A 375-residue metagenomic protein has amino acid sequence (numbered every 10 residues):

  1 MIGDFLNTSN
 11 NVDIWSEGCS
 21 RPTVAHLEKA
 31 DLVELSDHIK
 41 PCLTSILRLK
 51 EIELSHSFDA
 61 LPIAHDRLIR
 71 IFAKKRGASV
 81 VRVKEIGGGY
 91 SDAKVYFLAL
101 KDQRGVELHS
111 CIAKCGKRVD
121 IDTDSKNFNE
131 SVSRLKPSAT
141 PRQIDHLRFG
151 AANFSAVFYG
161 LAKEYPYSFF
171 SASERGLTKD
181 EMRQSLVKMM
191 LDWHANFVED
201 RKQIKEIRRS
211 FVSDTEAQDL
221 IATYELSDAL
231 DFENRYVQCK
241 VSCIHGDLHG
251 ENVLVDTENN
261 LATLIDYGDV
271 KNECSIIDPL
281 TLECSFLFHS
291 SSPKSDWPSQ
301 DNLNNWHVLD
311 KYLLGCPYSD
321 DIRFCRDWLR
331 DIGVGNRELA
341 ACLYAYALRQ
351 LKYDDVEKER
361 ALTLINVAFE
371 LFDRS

Functional and structural regions predicted by a protein language model:
I2-S45: Output/docking surface of receiver
N10, V95-L98, L230-I277: Active-site acidic catalytic loop and adjacent metal/ATP-binding pocket of ATP-dependent phosphoryl transfer enzymes
P62-D66, R70-E107, H245-G246: ATP-binding glycine-rich phosphate-binding loop
D92-S133: ATP-binding glycine-rich loop module of kinase domains
N129-A139, A162-V237, V241-I244, E251: Conserved kinase catalytic-core helix
S133-F154: Conserved HxN/HPN-centered segment at the entrance to the catalytic loop of eukaryotic protein kinase-like domains
I277-F324, L343-K352: Active-site activation/catalytic loop segments of kinase-like enzymes and analogous catalytic loops in related
Y312-S375: ATP/Mg2+ or Mg2+-diphosphate-binding catalytic cores that bind nucleotide phosphates or diphosphates via glycine-rich
